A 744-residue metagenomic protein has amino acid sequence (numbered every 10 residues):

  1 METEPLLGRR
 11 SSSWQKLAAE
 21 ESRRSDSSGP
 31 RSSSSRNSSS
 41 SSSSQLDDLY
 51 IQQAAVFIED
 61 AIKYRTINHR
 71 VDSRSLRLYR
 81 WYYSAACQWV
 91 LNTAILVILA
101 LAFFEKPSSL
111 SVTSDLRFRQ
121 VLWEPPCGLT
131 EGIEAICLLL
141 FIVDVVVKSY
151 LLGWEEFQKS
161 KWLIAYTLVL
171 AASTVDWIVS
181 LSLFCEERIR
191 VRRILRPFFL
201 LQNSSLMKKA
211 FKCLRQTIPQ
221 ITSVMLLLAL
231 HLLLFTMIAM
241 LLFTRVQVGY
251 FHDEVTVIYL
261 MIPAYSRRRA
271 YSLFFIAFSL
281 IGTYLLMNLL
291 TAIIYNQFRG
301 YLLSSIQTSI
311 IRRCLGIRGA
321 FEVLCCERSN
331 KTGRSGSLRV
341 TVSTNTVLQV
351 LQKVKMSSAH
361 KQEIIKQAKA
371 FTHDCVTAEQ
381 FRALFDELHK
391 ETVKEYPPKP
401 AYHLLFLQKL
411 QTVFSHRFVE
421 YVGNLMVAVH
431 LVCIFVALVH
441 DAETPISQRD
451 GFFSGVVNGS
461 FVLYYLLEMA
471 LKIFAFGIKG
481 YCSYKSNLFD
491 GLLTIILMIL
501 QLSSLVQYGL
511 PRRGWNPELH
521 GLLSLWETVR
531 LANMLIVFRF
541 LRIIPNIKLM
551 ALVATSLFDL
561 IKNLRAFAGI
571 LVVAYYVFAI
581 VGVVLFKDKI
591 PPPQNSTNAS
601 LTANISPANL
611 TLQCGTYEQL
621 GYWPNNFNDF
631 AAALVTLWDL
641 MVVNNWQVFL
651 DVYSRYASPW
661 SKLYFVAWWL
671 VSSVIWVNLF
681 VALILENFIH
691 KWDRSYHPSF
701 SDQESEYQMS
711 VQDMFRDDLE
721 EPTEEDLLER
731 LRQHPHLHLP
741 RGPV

Functional and structural regions predicted by a protein language model:
M1-I136, W154, L183-E186, L206-S460 (+4 more regions): Non-transmembrane regulatory loops and terminal regions of cation channels
L139-K148, L183-M207, L466-K472, R530-M550: Cytoplasm-facing ends of alpha-helical transmembrane segments in multi-pass membrane proteins
V145-Q158, M469-C482: C-terminal ends of transmembrane helices
K159-L168, S483-L492: Cytoplasmic-side transmembrane-helix entry/capping segments in multi-pass membrane proteins
S173-I178, I496-L505: Membrane-interfacial alpha-helical segments at the cytosolic side of multi-pass membrane proteins
K485, I495, R730-L731: C-terminal "tail" modules appended to repeat-scaffold proteins
